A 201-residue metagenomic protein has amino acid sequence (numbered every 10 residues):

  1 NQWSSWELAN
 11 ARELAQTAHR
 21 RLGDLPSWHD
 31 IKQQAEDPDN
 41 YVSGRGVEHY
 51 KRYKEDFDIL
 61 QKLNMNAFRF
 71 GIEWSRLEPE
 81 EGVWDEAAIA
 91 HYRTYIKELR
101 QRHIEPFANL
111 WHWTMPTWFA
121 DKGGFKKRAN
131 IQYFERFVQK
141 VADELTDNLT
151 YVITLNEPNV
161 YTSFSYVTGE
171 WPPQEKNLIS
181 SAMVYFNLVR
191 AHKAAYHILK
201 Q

Functional and structural regions predicted by a protein language model:
N1-D37, Q61, P79-E81, I89-Q201: Active-site region of glycoside hydrolase catalytic domains
P38-R52, F125-R128: Active-site mouth loops of central-metabolism enzymes
R45-Q61, E78-P79, A88: Internal amphipathic alpha-helical repeat/solenoid segments
R52-E73, E105: Catalytic domains of carbohydrate-active enzymes, especially glycoside hydrolases
I72-W84: Glycine-rich, proline-tolerant flexible connector loops at the mouths of alpha/beta enzymes
